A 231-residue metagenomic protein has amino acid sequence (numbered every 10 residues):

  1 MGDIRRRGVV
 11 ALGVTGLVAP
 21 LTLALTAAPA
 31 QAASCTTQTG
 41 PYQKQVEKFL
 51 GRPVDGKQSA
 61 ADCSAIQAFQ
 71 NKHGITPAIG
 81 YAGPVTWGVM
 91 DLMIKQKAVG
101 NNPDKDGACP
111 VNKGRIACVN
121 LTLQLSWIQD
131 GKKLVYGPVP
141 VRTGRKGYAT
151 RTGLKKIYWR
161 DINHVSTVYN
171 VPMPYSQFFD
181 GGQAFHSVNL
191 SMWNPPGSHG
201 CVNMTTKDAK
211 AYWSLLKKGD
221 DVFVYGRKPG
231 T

Functional and structural regions predicted by a protein language model:
M1-A32: Secretory targeting and sorting signals
V9-G16, A82, G88-P103: A general sequence property marking short-to-moderate contiguous segments in secreted/outer-membrane adhesion
A33-L92: Short acidic, glycine/serine/threonine-rich helix-capping segments at coil-helix boundaries
S34-T36, S64, A108-P110, V119 (+1 more regions): Sequence contexts marking disulfide-bonded cysteines in secreted/extracellular proteins
Q43, E47, C63-I66, W87 (+6 more regions): Extracytoplasmic/secreted envelope proteins and their assembly/folding machinery, especially bacterial periplasmic
L50-V54, Q70-P77, I94, D130 (+5 more regions): Sec/Tat-exported extracytoplasmic proteins
G100-G114, Y148-L154, W159-T231: Exported/periplasmic cell-wall-interacting domains
D104-G147: A structural motif detector for short, solvent-exposed N-terminal "entry" segments of globular domains
